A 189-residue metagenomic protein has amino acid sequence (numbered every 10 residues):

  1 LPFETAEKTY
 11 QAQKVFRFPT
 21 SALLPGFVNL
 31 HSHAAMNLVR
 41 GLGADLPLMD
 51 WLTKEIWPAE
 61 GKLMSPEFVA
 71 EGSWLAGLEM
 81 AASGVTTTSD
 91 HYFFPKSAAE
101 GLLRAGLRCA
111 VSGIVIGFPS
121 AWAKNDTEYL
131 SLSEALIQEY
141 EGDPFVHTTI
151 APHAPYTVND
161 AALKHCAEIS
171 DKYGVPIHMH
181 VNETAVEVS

Functional and structural regions predicted by a protein language model:
L1-L24: Histidine-rich, glycine-flanked metal-binding segment
P2, G72-A76, L132: Well-ordered alpha-helical segments embedded in enzymatic catalytic cores
K14-F16, V28, A110: Hydrophobic/aromatic beta-strand patches that form the interior of the parallel beta-sheet core in alpha/beta enzyme
R17, L23, N29, T149-A151: Conserved beta-strand segments that form the floor/walls of ligand-binding pockets within enzyme and binding domains
P19, L23, L46-F94, A154-A162: Divalent metal-binding segments
P25-N37, P176-A185: Histidine-centered catalytic micro-motifs
L38-E71, A110-T127, T184-S189: Active-site gating loops and adjacent loop-to-helix segments of metal-dependent hydrolytic enzymes
S97-S189: Metal-coordinating catalytic core of metallo-dependent amide/deamination hydrolases
